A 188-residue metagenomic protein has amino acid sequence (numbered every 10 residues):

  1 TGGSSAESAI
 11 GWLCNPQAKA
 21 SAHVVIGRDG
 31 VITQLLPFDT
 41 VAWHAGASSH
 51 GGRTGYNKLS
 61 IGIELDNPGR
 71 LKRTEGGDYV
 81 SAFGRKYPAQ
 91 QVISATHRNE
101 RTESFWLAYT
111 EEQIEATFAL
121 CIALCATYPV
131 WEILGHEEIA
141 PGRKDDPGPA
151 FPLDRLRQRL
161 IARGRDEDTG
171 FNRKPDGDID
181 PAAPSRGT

Functional and structural regions predicted by a protein language model:
T1-Y128: Active-site-adjacent loop/helix surface patches within enzyme catalytic domains that shape the substrate-binding cleft
K19-A20, P129, A162-E167: Structural alpha-beta junctions
V25, P149-G187: Acidic, His- and aromatic-enriched active-site or binding-groove loops in soluble protein domains that engage sugars
D66, I139, P152: Short, electropositive, low-hydrophobicity segments enriched in small/polar residues
L71, R143-D145: Active-site-proximal flexible loops/turns
D78-R85, D145-R159: Aromatic- and acidic-residue-enriched segments that line the glycan-binding/catalytic groove of carbohydrate-active
Y128-R143: Acidic/histidine-rich, metal-coordinating catalytic segments
